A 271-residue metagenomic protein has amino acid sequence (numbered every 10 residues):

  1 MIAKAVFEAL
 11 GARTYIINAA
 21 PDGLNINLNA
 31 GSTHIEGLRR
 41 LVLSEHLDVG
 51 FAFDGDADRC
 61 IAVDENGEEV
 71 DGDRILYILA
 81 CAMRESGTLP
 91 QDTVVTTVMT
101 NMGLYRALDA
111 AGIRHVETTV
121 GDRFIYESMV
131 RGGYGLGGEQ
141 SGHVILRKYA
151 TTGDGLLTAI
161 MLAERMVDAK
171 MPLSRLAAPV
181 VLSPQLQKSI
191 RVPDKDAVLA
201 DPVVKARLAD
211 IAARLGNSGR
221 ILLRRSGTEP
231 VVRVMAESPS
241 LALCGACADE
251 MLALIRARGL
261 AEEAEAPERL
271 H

Functional and structural regions predicted by a protein language model:
M1-A169, L182: Phosphate-binding chemistry for phosphorylated carbohydrates and sugar-nucleotides
M166-H271: Catalytic-core signal marking the mid-to-C-terminal active-site face
